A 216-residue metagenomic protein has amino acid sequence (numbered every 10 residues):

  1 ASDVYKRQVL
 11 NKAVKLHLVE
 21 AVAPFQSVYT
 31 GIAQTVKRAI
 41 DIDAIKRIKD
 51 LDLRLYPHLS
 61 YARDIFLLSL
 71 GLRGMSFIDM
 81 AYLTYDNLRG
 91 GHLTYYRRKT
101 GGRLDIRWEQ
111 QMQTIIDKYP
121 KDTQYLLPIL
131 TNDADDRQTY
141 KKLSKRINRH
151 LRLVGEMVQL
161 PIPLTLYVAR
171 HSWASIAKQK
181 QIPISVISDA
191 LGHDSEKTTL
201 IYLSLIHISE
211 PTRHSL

Functional and structural regions predicted by a protein language model:
A1-Y5, H207-R213: Short, small-residue-biased leader/transition segments that mark boundaries at the very start of proteins
S2-P24, R73-M75: N-terminal DNA-binding recognition helix of tyrosine site-specific recombinases/integrases
K15-D52, T131-R137: Flexible interdomain linker/hinge and immediately adjacent N-terminus of the catalytic tyrosine-recombinase domain
S27, Y82-K118: Conserved tyrosine-mediated DNA breakage-rejoining catalytic core shared by Y-recombinases
A39, R97-G101, L191-S209: Catalytic-site neighborhood detector that most strongly recognizes the C-terminal catalytic loop/helix of tyrosine
I45, E109-P161: Active-site/catalytic core of tyrosine-dependent DNA strand-transfer enzymes
D50-P57, N148-D189: Short, basic (Lys/Arg/His-rich) helix/loop patches that form interaction surfaces in the mid-to-C-terminal regions
D86-T94, L160-I162, I182-I201: Short, polar N-cap/turn motifs at the start of nucleic acid-interacting alpha helices
